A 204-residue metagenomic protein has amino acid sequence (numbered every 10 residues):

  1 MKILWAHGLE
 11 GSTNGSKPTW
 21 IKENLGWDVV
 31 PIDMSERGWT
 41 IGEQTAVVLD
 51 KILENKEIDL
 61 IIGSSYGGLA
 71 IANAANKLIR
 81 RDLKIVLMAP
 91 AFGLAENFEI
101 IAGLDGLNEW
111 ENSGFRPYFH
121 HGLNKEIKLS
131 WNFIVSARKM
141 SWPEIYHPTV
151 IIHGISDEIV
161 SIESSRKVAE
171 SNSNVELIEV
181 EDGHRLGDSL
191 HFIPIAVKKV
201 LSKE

Functional and structural regions predicted by a protein language model:
M1-N55, H184: Active-site catalytic motif of lipid deacylating hydrolases and related acyltransferases
L25, N55-E57, R81, I145-Y146: Residue-level preference for short coil/turn positions at secondary-structure junctions
L60, A74, L94-N97: Catalytic phosphate/metal-binding cores of nucleic-acid and nucleotide-processing enzymes, i.e., regions that mediate
L60-I62, I85: Conserved alpha/beta-hydrolase fold motif
I62-I71: Gly/Ala-rich beta-loop-alpha elbow adjacent to hydrolase catalytic centers
N73-K77, K167: Active-site signature of alpha/beta-hydrolase-fold catalytic machinery across serine- and Asp/Cys-nucleophile hydrolases
D82-E204: The alpha/beta-hydrolase serine catalytic core
